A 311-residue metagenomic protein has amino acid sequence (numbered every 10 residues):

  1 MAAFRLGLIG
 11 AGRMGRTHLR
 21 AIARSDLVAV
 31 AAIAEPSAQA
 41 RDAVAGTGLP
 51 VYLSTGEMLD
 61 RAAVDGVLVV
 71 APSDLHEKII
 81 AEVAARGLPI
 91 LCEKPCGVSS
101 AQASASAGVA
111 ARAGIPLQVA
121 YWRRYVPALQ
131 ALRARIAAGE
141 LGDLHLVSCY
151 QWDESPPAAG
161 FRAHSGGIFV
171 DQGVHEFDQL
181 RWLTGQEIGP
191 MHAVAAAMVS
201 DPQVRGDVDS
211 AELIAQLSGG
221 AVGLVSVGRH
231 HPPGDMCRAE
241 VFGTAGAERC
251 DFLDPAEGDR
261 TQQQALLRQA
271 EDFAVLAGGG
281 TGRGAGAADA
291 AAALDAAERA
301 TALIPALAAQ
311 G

Functional and structural regions predicted by a protein language model:
M1, G66-A71, I115, S218 (+1 more regions): C-terminal helix-rich "cap/oligomerization" subdomain common to oxidoreductases
M1-T47, A274: N-terminal Rossmann-like dinucleotide-binding module
F4, A197, D201-V208, S218-D272: NAD(P)-dinucleotide binding in Rossmann-like oxidoreductases
H18, P50-V109: Beta-loop-alpha module in the N-terminal Rossmann-like domain of NAD(P)-dependent dehydrogenases, especially those
A32, D65-G66, L146: Short, Asp-centered acidic motifs that coordinate Mg2+ and/or phosphate in catalytic or ligand-binding sites
L53, C92, L117-V119, S148 (+1 more regions): Hydrophobic residues in well-ordered beta-strands that form the structural core
D74, G97-P157: A contiguous active-site-proximal alpha/beta segment in oxidoreductase catalytic domains
A159-V222, G228-P233: Rossmann-like dinucleotide-binding domain that binds NAD(P)(H)
